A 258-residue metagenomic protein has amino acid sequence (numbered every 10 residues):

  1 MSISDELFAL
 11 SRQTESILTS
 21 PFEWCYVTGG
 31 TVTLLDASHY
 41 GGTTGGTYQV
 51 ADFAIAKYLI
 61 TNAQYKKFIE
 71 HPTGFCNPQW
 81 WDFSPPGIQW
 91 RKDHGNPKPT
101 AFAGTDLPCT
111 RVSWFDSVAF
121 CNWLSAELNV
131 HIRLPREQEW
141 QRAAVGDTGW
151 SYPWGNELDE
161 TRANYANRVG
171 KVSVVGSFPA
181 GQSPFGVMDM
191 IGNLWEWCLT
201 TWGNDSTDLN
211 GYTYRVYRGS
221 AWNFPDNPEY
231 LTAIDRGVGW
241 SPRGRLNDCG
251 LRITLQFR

Functional and structural regions predicted by a protein language model:
M1-S16: Enriched but not universal
R12-Q13, Y40-G45, R236-P242: Short, P/G- and charge-enriched loop/turn segments at secondary-structure junctions
I17-Q89, T110-F115, I191-G192: A short glycine-rich, aromatic-capped structural motif
Y26, A54-A56, W123, C198 (+1 more regions): Residues within well-ordered beta-strands of beta-sheet-rich folds
V27, G95-V238, P242, N247: Functional-site microenvironments in short loops/helix caps that host divalent-cation chemistry
G29, D52, T61, N156 (+2 more regions): Non-catalytic surface loops within mature trypsin-like serine protease
I60, T73, D147-T148, T200-G203 (+1 more regions): Acidic glycine-/aspartate-rich tracts in secreted/extracellular proteins
N247-R258: Short, structured beta-strand segments at or near domain termini in extracellular proteins/domains
